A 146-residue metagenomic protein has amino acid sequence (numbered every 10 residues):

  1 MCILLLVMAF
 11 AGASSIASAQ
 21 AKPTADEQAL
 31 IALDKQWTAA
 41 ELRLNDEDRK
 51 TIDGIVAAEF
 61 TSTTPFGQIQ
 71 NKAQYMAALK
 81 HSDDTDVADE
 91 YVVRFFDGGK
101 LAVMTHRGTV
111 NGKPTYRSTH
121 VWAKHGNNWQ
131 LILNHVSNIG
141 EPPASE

Functional and structural regions predicted by a protein language model:
C2-A13: Bacterial N-terminal signal peptides
S18-E146: A beta-strand edge to alpha-helix "cap/lid" segment located at domain peripheries
